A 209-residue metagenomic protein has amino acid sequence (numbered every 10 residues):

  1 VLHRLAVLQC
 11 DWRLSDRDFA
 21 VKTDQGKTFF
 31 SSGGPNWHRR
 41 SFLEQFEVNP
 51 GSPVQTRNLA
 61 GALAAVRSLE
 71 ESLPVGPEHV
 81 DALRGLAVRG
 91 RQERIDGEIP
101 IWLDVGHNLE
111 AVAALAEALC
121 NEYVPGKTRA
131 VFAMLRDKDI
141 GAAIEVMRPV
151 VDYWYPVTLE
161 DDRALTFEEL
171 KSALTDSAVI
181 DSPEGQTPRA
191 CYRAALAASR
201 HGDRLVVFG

Functional and structural regions predicted by a protein language model:
L2-V7, R13, K22-K27, P100-W102 (+1 more regions): C-terminal helical cap/extension that packs against the catalytic core of soluble nucleotide-cofactor enzymes
A6-D11, R67-E71, V88, R200: Generic secondary-structure signature for well-ordered alpha-helical cores
R13-L14, V75: Acidic/polar loop patches that form or flank catalytic/metal-binding clefts of enzymes that bind anionic ligands
D18: Residue-level "edge-of-site" marker
V21-K22, G26-R39: Short polybasic amphipathic segments
G34-Y153: Nucleotide phosphate-binding/pyrophosphate-handling subdomain across enzymes that bind or process nucleotide phosphates
L205-G209: Short, intrinsically disordered, charge-balanced linker/junction segments flanking boundaries in proteins
